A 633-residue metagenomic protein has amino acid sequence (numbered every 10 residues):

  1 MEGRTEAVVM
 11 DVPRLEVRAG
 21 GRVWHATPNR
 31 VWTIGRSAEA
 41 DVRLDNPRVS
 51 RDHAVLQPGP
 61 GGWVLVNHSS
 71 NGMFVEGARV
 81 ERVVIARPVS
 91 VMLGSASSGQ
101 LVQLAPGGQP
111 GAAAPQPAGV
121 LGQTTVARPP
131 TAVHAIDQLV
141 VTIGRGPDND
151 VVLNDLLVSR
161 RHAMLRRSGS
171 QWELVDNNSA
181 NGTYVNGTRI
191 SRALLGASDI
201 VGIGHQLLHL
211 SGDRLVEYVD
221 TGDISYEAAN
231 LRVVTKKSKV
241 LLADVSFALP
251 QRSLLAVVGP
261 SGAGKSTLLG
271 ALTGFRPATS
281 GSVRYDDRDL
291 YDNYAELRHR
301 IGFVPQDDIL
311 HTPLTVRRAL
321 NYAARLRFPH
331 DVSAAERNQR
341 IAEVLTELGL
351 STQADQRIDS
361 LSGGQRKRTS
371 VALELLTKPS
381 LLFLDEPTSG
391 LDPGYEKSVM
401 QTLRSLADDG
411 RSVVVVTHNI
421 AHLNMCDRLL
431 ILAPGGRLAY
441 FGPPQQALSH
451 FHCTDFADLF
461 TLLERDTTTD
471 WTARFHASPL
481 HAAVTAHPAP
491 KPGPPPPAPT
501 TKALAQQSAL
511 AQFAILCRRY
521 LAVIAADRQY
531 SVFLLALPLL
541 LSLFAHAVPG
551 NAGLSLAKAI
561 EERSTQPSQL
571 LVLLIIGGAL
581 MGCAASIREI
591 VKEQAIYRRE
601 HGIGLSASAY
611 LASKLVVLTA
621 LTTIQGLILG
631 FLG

Functional and structural regions predicted by a protein language model:
D11-S95, A132-H205: Forkhead-associated
V75, V185, G281-D289, L297: Conserved ABC transporter NBD signature motif
W172, A180-N181, V185-N186, G196-I200 (+13 more regions): Topological signature of polytopic alpha-helical transporters
T273: Helix-to-loop junction immediately C-terminal to a conserved catalytic motif
T312-P329: Q-loop/switch helix immediately C-terminal to the Walker
R357-L361: Conserved ABC ATPase signature
E374-L375: ABC ATPase C-loop
L382-D385: Catalytic Walker B motif of ABC-type/P-loop ATPase nucleotide-binding domains
